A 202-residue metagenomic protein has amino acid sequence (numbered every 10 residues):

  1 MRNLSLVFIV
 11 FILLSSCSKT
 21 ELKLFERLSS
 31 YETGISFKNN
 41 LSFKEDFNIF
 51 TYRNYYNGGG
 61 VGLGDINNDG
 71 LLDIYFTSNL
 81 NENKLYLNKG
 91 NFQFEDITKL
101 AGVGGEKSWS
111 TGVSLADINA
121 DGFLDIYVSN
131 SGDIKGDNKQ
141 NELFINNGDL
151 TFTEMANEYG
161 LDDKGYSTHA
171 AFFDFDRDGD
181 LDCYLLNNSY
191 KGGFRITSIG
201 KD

Functional and structural regions predicted by a protein language model:
M1-K23: Bacterial Sec-dependent N-terminal signal peptides
C17-D202: Acidic, glycine/proline-rich Ca2+-coordinating loop motifs
